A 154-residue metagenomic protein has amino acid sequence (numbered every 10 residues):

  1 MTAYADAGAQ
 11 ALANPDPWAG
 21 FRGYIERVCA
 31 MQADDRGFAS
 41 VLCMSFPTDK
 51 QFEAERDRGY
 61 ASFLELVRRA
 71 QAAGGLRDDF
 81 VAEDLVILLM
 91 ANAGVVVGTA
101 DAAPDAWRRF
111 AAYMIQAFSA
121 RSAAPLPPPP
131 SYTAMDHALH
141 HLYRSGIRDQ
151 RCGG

Functional and structural regions predicted by a protein language model:
T2-D34, P47-Q51, E55-A61: Hydrophobic alpha-helical connector segments
D6, M44, I87: Phosphate-coordinating loops and pocket residues in cytosolic domains that bind phosphorylated ligands
N14, V28-D35, A73, N92-V95 (+1 more regions): Phosphate/oxyanion-binding loops and surfaces in catalytic or ligand/nucleic-acid-binding neighborhoods
D34, T48-A93, V97-D101, D105-R109: Amphipathic alpha-helical packing segments from all-alpha helical-bundle domains
S40-D49, P129-Y132: Short linear capping/connector segments at secondary-structure termini
A61-A72, G98-G154: C-terminal peripheral helix-coil segments that are non-catalytic and often amphipathic
